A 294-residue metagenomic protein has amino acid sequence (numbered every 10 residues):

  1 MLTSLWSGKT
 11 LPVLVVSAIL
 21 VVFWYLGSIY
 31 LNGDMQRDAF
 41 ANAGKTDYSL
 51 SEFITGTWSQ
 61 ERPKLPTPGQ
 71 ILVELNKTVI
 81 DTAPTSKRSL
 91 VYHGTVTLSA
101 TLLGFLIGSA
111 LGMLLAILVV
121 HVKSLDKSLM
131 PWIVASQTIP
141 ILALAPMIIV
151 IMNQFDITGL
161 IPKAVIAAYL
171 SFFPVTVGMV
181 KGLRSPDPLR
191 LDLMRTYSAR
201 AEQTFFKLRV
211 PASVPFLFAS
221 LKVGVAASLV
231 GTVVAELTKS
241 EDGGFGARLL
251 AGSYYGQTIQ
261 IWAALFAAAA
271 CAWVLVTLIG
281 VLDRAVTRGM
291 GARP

Functional and structural regions predicted by a protein language model:
M1-R37: N-terminal signal-anchor/first transmembrane alpha helix
V13, A100, G231, A247-A272 (+1 more regions): Pore-lining and gate-forming transmembrane alpha-helices of multi-pass membrane transport proteins
G33-L106: Periplasmic/extracellular loop-to-transmembrane helix junction in inner-membrane transport proteins
L103-I133: Transmembrane-helix boundary motif in ABC transporter permease subunits
M130-P174, K181-G182: Generic hydrophobic transmembrane alpha-helix motif, especially the helices
V165-A168, E202-V234, A263, A267: Transmembrane alpha-helices
V175-L217, G246-L249: Short cytoplasmic-facing helical segments at TM-TM junctions of multi-pass membrane proteins
R184, A263-P294: C-terminal transmembrane helix and the adjacent membrane-cytosol boundary/short C-terminal tail of inner/organellar
